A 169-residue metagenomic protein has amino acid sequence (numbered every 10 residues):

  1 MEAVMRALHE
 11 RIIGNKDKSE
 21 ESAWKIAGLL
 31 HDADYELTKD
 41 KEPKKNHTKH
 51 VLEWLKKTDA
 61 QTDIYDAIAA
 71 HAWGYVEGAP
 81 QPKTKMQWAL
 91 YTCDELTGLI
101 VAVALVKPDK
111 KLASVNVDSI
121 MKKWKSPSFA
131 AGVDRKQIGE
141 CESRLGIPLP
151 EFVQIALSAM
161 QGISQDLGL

Functional and structural regions predicted by a protein language model:
M1-N15, L30, T84-L169: Divalent metal-dependent phosphate-bond-processing catalytic cores, especially two-metal-ion Mg2+/Mn2+ enzymes that act
D17-S126: Divalent metal-dependent catalytic cores for phosphoryl transfer on phosphate-bearing substrates
